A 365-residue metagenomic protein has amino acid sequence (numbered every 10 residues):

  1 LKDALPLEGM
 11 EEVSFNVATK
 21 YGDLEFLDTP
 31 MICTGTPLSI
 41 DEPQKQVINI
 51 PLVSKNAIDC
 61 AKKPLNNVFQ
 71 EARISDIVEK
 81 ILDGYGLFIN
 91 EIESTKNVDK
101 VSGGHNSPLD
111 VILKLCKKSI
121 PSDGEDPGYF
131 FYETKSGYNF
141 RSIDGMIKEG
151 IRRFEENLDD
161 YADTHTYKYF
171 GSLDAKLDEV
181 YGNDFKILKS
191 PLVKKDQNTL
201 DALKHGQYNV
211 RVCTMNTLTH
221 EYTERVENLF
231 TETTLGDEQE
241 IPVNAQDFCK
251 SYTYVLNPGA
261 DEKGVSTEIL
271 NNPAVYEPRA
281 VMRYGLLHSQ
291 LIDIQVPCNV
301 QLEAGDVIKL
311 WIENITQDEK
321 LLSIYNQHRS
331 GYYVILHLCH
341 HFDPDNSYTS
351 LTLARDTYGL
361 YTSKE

Functional and structural regions predicted by a protein language model:
L1-P6, L158-E365: An acidic/polar, Gly/Ser/Thr-rich interaction patch typically located in mid-to-C-terminal regions of proteins
K2-I92, V101, C116, S363-K364: Surface-exposed cap/loop segments at beta↔alpha junctions
E11, L27-T29, Q46-I48, P127 (+5 more regions): Envelope-exposed proteins and targeting segments
V13-V17, C33, I50, F131 (+4 more regions): Hydrophobic beta-strand residues in large extracellular and virion-surface proteins
V17-T19, K114-P121, D306-E319: Short regulatory "switch" loops immediately downstream of catalytic or recognition motifs within protein catalytic
A18-K20, P30-S39, V53-A57, S136 (+5 more regions): Solvent-exposed coil/turn segments that connect beta secondary-structure elements in extracytoplasmic/periplasmic
V47-I50, S54-N56, E91-D184, Y208 (+1 more regions): Short beta-strand-centered interaction patches in the first periplasmic/extracellular domains of large envelope
I74, G104-P108, S122-G124, F131-E133 (+3 more regions): Active-site-proximal structural scaffolding
